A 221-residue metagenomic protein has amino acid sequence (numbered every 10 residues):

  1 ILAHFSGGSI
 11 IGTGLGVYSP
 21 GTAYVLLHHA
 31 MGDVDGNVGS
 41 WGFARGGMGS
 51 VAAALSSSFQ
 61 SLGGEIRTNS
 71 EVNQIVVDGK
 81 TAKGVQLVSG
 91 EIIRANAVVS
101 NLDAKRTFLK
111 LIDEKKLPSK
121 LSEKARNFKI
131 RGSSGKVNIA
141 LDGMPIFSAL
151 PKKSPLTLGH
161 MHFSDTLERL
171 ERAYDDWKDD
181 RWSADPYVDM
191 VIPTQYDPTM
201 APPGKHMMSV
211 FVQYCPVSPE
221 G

Functional and structural regions predicted by a protein language model:
I1, I146-L150, E220-G221: Short, conserved charged micro-motifs
I1-L62, N69: Active-site/ligand-binding neighborhood in enzyme catalytic cores
G16-S19, P198-K205: Short glycine/proline-enriched loop/turn "hinge" motifs that connect secondary-structure elements and lie
A23-Y24, A82, M207: Short glycine-rich loop/turn motifs
L27-A30, P193, Q213: Generic beta-structure capping elements
D33-D35, C215-E220: Amphipathic alpha-helix from the class-I
F43-R45, G64, E71-P202: Mid-domain catalytic core of redox enzymes that form a hydrophobic substrate pocket/lid adjacent to a catalytic redox
